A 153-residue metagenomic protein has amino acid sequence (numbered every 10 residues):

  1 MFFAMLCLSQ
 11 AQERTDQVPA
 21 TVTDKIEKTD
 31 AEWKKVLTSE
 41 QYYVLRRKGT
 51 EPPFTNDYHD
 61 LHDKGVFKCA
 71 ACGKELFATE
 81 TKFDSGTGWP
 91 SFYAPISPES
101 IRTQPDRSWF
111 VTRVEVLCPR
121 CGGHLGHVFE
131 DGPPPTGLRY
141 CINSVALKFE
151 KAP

Functional and structural regions predicted by a protein language model:
M1-C7: Bacterial N-terminal signal peptides
S9-E13: Boundary at the C-terminal end of the N-terminal hydrophobic targeting segment
R14-A31: N-terminal low-complexity, Pro/Thr/Ser-rich intrinsically disordered segments that act as propeptides or flexible
K25, K34-V36, E40-K68, K74-P153: A short Gly-Trp-Pro
